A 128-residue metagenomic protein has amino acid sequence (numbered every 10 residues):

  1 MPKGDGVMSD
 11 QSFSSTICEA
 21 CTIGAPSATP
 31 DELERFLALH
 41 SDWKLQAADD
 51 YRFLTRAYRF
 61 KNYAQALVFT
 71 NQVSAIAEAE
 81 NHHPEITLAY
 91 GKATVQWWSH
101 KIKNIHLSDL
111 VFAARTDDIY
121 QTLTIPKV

Functional and structural regions predicted by a protein language model:
P2-V128: Charge-rich alpha-helical segments
